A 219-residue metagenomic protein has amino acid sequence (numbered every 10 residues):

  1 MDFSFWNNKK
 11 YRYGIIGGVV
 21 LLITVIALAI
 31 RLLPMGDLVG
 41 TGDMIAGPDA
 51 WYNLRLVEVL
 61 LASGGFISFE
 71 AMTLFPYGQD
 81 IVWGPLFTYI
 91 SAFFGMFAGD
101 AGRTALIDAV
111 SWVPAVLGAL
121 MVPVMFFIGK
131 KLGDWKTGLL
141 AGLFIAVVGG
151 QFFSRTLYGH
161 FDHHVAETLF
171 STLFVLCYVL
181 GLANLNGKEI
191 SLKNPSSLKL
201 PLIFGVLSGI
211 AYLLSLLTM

Functional and structural regions predicted by a protein language model:
M1-D37, P48, L139, L202: Start-transfer (signal-anchor) and selected internal transmembrane alpha helices of multi-pass inner/ER membrane
M1-W6, L120, V124-L132: Membrane-water interface regions at transmembrane-helix termini and the short interhelical loops of multi-pass membrane
N8-I15, G102-V113, D134-A141: Membrane-interface starts of transmembrane alpha-helices
G14-G17, I45-G47, A105-A109, K193-S208: Glycine-rich, flexible loop segments associated with nucleotide phosphate handling
I23-I30, V113-I128, T137-T218: Membrane-embedded helix bundles of polyisoprenyl
I23-M121, D162-V165, L169: Membrane-interface coil-to-helix junctions
G64-G65, F97-A101, G133, Q151 (+1 more regions): Structural motif corresponding to the C-terminal cap of alpha-helices
